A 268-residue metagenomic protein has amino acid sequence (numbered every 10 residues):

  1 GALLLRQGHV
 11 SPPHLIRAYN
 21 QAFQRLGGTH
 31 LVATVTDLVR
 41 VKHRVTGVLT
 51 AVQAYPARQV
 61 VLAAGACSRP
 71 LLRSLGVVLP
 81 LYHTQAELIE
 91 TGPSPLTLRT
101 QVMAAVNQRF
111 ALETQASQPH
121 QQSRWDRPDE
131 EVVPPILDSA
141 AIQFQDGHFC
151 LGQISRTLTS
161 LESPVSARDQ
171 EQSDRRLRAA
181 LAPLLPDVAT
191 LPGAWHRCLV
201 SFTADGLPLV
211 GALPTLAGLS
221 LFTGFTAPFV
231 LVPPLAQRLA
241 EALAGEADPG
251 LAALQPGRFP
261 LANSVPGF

Functional and structural regions predicted by a protein language model:
A2-Q59: Helical element adjacent to the flavin cofactor pocket in flavoenzyme catalytic cores
S11-P12, F202, L231-V232: Secondary-structure boundary/capping motif
R17, Q21, R25, R73 (+2 more regions): Short, well-ordered alpha-helices that flank and scaffold nucleotide-derived cofactor binding pockets
A18, T34, R176, A180 (+2 more regions): Alpha-helical elements of Rossmann-like donor-binding domains used by nucleotide-donor carbohydrate transfer enzymes
G28, K42, T46, L213-F268: C-terminal lid/capping helical subdomain adjacent to the catalytic/cofactor pocket in oxidative enzymes
V35, G193-A194, L251-P256: Beta-strand segments within the central parallel beta-sheet cores of soluble alpha/beta enzyme folds
V48, Y55-C67, L71, A236: Short hydrophobic core segments
Y55, A66-W195, V200-P214: Active-site substrate-recognition segment that forms the wall of the catalytic cavity or substrate channel
